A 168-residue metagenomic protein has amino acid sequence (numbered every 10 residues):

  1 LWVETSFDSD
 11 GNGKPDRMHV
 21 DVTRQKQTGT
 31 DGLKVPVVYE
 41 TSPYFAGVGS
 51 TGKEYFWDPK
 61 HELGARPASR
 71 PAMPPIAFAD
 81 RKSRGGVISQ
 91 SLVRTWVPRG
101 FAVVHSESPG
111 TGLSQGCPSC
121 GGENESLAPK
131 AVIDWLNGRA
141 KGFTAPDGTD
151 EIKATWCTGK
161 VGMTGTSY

Functional and structural regions predicted by a protein language model:
L1-L33, R66-R70, R84: N-terminal cap/lid segment of alpha/beta-hydrolase-fold proteins
K26-K34, C117-E125, A131-G162, S167: Gly/Ser-rich "nucleophile elbow"/oxyanion-hole loop immediately N-terminal to the catalytic nucleophile in hydrolases
V35, S42-A46, R81-K82: Active-site glycine-rich loops that stabilize anionic/oxyanionic intermediates across multiple enzyme folds
V38-P43, H105, W135: Structural cue for short, hydrophobic secondary-structure segments
G47-T51, G110-S119, T144: Glycine-rich "HGGG/HGxG" loop immediately N-terminal to the catalytic nucleophile of the alpha/beta-hydrolase
S50-D58, R81-S91: The serine-hydrolase catalytic nucleophile loop
F56-K82: Aromatic- and acidic-residue-enriched carbohydrate-binding clefts of CAZyme catalytic domains
V97-L113: Conserved alpha/beta-hydrolase
